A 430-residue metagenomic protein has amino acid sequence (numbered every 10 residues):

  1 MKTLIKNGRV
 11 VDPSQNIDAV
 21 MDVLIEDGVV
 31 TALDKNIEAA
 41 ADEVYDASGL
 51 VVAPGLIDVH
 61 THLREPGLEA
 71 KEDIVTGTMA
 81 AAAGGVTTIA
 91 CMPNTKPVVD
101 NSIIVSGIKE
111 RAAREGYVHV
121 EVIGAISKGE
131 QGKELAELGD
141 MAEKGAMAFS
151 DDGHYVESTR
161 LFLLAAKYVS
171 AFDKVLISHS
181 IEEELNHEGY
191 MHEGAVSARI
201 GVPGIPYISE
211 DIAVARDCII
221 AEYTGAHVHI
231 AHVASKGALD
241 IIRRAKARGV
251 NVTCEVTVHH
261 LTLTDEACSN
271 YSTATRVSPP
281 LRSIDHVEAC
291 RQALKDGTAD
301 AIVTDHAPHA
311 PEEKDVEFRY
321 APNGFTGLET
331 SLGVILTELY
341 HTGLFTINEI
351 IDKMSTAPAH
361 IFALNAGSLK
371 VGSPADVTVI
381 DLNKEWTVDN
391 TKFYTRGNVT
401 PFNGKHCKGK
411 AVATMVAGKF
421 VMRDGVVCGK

Functional and structural regions predicted by a protein language model:
M1-G55: Histidine-rich, glycine-flanked metal-binding segment
G8, E317-Y320, P374-K430: C-terminal cap of metal-dependent C-N hydrolases
G8, G28, G49, H60 (+15 more regions): Divalent metal-coordination and catalytic microenvironments
L50-E115: Metal-associated gating/positioning segment near the N- to mid-region
V59-E72, T95, E121-E134, G153 (+1 more regions): Active-site mouth loops of central-metabolism enzymes
S102-H119, K167-S178: Alpha-helix-loop-beta-strand connector modules within alpha/beta enzyme cores
K133-I302: Histidine/acidic residue-rich metal-binding segments in metalloenzymes
R199-H227, K295-D296, D300-I302, A307-L382: His/Asp/Glu-enriched, well-ordered alpha-helical/loop segment that forms or immediately abuts the divalent-metal
